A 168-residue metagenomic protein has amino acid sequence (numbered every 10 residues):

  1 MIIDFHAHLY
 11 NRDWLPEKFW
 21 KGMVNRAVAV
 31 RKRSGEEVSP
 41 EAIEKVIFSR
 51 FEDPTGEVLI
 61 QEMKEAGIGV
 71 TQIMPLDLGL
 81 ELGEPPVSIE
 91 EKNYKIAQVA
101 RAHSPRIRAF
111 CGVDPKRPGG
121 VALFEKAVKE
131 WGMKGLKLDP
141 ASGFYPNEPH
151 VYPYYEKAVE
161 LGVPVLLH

Functional and structural regions predicted by a protein language model:
M1-H168: Helix-coil boundary/capping segments in enzymes
